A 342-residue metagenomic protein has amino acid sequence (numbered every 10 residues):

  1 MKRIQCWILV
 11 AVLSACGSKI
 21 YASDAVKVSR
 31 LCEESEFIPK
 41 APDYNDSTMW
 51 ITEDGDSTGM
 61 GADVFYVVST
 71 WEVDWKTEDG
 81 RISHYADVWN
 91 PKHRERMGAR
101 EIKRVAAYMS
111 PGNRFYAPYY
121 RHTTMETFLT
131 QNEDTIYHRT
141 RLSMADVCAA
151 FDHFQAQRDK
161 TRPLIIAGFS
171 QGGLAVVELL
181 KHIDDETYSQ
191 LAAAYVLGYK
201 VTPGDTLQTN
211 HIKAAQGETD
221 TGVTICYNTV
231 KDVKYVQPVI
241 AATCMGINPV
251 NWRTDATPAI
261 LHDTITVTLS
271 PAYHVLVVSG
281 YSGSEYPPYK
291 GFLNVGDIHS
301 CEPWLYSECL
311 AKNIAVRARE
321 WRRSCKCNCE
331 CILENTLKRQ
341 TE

Functional and structural regions predicted by a protein language model:
M1-A22: Bacterial Sec-dependent N-terminal signal peptides
C16-P91: N-terminal low-complexity, Ser/Thr- and acidic-residue-enriched intrinsically disordered segments
G17-K19, S143-K160, K181-L333: Surface cap/lid and interfacial helix-loop subdomains adjacent to catalytic sites that gate substrate access
I20, V28, V68-R162, P287-C301 (+1 more regions): Active-site catalytic motif of lipid deacylating hydrolases and related acyltransferases
M60-A62, P111-F115, K160-P163, S189-A193: Loop/turn elements at helix/coil->beta-strand transitions in domains of secreted/extracellular proteins
D63-V67, Y116-Y119, I165, A193-V196 (+1 more regions): Structural recognition of the beta-strand scaffold that forms the well-ordered cores of secreted hydrolase catalytic
V67-T70, Y119-T123, F169-S170, V196-K200 (+1 more regions): Active-site-proximal beta-strand/loop segments in catalytic clefts of secreted hydrolases
G168-G172, V176: Gly/Ala-rich beta-loop-alpha elbow adjacent to hydrolase catalytic centers
